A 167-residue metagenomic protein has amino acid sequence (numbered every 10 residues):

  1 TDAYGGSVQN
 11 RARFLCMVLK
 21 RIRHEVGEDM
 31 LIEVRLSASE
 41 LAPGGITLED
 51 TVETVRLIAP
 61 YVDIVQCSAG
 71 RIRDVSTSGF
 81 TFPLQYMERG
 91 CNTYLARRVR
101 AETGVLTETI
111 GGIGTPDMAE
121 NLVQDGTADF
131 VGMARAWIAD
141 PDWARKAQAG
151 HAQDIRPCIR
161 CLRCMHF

Functional and structural regions predicted by a protein language model:
T1-F167: Flavin-dependent oxidoreductase catalytic cores
